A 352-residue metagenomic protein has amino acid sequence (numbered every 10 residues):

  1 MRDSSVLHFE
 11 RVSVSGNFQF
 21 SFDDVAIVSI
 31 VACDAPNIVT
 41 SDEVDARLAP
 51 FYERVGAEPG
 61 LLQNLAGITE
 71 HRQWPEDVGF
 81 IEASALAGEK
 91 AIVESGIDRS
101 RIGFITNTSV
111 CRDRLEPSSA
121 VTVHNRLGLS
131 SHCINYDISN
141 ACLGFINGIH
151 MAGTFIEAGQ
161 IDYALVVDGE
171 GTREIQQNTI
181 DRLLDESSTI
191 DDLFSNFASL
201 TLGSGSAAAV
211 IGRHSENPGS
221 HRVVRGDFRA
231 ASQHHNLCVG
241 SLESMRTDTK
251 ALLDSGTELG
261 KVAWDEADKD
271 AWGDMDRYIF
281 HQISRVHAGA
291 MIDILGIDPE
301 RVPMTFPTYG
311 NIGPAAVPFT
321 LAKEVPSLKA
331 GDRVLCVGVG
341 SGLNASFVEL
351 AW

Functional and structural regions predicted by a protein language model:
R2-D77, D185-D254, V339, A351-W352: Condensing-enzyme catalytic core mediating Claisen C-C bond formation in acyl metabolism
L7-R11, S15, A85, C111-D113 (+6 more regions): Claisen-condensing/thiolase-fold acyl-transfer catalytic domains that form or cleave C-C bonds in fatty acid
V28-V31, S139, A164-E170, I211 (+1 more regions): Short beta-strand segments
R54-E58, I81-S95, S255-D270, T320-E324: Short, well-ordered amphipathic alpha-helical segments that serve as non-catalytic structural scaffolds within diverse
T69, R101-T106, L127-I138, S187-F194 (+2 more regions): Glycine/charged-rich beta-loop-alpha catalytic/anionic-binding loops adjacent to active sites
S100-T108, G273-H281: Short glycine-rich phosphate-binding loop at a beta-alpha junction
Q160-T179, S232-H235: Acyl-CoA/ACP chain-elongation machinery
L237-Y278: Oxyanion-binding "anion nests"
